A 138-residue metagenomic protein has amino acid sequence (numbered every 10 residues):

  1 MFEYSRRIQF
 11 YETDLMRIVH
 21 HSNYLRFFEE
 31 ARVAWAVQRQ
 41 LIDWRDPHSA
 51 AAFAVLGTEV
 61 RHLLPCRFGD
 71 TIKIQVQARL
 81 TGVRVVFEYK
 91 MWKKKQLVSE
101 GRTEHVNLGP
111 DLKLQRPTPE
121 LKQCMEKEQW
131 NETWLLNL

Functional and structural regions predicted by a protein language model:
M1-K73, R79-L138: Terminal targeting signals and extreme-terminal segments of soluble enzymes
